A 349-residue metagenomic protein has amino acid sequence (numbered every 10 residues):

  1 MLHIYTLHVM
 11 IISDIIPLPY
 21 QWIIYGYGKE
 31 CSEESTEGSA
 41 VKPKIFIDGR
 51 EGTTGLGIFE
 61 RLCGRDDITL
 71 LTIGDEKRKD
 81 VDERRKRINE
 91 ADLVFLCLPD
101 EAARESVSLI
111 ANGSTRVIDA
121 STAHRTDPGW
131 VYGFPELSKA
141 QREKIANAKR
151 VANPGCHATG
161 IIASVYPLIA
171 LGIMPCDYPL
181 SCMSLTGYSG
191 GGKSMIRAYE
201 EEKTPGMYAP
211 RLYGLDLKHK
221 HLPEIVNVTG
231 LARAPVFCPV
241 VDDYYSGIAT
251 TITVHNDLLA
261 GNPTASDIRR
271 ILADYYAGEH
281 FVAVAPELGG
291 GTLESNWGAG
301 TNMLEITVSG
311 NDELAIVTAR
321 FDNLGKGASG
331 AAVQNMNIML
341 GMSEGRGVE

Functional and structural regions predicted by a protein language model:
M1-E30: Short, intrinsically disordered or compositionally biased N-terminal tails of bacterial proteins
S13, S32-S35, S39: Serine residues within intrinsically disordered or low-complexity segments
E37-Y213, S309-N311, R346: N-terminal Rossmann-like NAD(P) cofactor-binding subdomain of oxidoreductases, focused on the glycine-rich
E51-R85, C97, C176-P179, M183-S184 (+1 more regions): C-terminal substrate-binding/catalytic lobe of Rossmann-fold NAD(P)-dependent oxidoreductases
V107, I162, A265, S329-G330: Conserved strand-to-helix beginnings and helix N-cap segments that scaffold or border functional pockets
P167-L171, H255, N335-M342: Active-site catalytic microenvironments for nucleophilic, acid-base chemistry
M303-E349: NAD(P)-dependent Rossmann-like dehydrogenase/reductase catalytic/cofactor-binding core
